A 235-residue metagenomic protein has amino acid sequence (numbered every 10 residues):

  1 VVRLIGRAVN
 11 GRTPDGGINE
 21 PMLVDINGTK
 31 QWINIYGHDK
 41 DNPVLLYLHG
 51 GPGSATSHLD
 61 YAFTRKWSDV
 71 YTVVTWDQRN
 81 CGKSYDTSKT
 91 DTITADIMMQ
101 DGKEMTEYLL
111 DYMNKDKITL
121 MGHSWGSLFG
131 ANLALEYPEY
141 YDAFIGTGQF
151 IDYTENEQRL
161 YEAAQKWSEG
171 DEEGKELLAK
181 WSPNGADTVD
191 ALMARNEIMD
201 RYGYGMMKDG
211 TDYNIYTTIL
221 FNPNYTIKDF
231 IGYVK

Functional and structural regions predicted by a protein language model:
N42-G51: Short beta-strand element of the alpha/beta-hydrolase
P52-T64: The serine-hydrolase catalytic nucleophile loop
S57-H58, R79-I93: Glycine-rich "HGGG/HGxG" loop immediately N-terminal to the catalytic nucleophile of the alpha/beta-hydrolase
W67-Y85: Conserved alpha/beta-hydrolase
I97-K117: Conserved acidic catalytic loop of the alpha/beta-hydrolase fold
K115-E155: Conserved hydrolase catalytic core segment
Y141-A186: A catalytic-pocket lid/entrance helix-loop region that shapes and gates access to the active site across common
E173-K235: Alpha/beta-hydrolase
